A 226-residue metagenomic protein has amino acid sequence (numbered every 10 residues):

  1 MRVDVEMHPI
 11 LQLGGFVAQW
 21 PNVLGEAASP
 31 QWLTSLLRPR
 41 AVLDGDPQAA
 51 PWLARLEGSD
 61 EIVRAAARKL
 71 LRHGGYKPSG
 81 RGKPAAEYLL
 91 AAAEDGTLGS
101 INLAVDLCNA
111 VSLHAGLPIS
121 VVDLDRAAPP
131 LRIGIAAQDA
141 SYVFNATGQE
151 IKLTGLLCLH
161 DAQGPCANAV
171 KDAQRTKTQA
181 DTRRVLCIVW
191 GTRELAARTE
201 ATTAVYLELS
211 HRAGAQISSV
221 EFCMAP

Functional and structural regions predicted by a protein language model:
M1-P226: Charge-biased, low-complexity intrinsically disordered regions
